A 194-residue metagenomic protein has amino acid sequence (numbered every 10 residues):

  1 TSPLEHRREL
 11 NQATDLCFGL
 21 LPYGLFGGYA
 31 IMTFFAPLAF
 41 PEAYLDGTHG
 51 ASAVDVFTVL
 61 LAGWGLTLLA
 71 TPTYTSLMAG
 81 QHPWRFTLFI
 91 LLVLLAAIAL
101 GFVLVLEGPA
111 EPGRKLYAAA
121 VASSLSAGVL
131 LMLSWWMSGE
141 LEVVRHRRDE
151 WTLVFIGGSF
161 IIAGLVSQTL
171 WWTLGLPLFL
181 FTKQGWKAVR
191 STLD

Functional and structural regions predicted by a protein language model:
T1-I90: Specific pore-lining/lateral-gate transmembrane helices of multi-pass inner-membrane transport and insertion machines
H6, Y117, V143-H146: Short, surface-exposed helix-loop/turn micro-motifs enriched in polar/charged residues
L25-T33, L38, V59, I98-V103 (+2 more regions): Membrane-embedded alpha-helical segments of multi-pass transporters/permeases
F35, A39-Y44, G108-P112, L141-H146 (+1 more regions): Membrane-interfacial segments
V54, W84-F86, I90-M132, A163-P177: Membrane-interface helix-loop junctions in multi-pass transport and translocation proteins
L60-T75, A120-W136: Hydrophobic, membrane-facing alpha-helical anchors
T73-H82, L133-D149: Alpha-helical transmembrane segments
V143-V154, G158-D194: Membrane-proximal transmembrane or re-entrant/amphipathic helices at the cytosolic face
